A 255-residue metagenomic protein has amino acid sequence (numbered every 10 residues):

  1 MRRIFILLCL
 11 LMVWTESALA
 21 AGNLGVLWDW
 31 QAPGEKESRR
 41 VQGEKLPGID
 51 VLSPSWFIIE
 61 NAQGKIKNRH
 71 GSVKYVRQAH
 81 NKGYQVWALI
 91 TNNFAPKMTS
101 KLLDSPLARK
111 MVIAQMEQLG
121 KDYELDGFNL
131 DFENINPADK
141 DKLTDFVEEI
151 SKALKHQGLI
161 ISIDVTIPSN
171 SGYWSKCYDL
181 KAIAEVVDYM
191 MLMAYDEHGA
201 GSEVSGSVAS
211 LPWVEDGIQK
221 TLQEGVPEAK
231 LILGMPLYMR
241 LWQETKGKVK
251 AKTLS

Functional and structural regions predicted by a protein language model:
I4-V13: Sec-dependent N-terminal signal peptides
E16-A20: Sec/Tat signal peptide C-region and signal peptidase I cleavage site
A21-M116: Glycan-recognition patch characteristic of GH18 chitinases/ENGases and related GlcNAc/peptidoglycan-binding proteins
N23-D29, D50-P54, V86-I90, F128-L130 (+3 more regions): Hydrophobic faces of well-ordered beta-strands that scaffold small-molecule active sites in alpha/beta enzyme cores
W30-G34, F57, T91-N93, E133-I135 (+3 more regions): Active-site beta-loop-alpha junctions enriched in small/polar residues
R40-L46, I113, E117, C177-V186 (+1 more regions): Mature extracellular/periplasmic domains of secretome proteins
W56, I113-K142, L192-V204: Active-site groove signature of glycoside hydrolases
Q63-I66, H70, P137-S255: Substrate-binding surface in catalytic domains of secreted glycosidases
